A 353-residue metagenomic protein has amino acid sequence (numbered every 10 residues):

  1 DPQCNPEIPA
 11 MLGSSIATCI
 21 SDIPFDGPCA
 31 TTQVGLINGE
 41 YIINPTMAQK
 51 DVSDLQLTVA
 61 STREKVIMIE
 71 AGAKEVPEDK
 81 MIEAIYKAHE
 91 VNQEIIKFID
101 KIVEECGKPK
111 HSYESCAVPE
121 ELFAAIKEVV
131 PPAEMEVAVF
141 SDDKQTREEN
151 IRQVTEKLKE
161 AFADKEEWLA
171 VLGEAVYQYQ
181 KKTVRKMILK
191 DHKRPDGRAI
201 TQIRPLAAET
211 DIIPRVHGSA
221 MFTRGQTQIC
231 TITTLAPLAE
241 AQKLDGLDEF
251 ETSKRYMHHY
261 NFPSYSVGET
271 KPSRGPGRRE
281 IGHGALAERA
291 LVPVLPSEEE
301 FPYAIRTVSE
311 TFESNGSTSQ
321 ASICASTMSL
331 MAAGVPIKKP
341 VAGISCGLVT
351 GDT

Functional and structural regions predicted by a protein language model:
D1-C4, R63, E70, I212 (+1 more regions): Glycine-rich, flexible beta-strand/loop modules in the N-terminal catalytic cores of phosphate-handling
D1-E7, I16, S21-N44, Q226 (+6 more regions): Catalytic phosphate-handling regions of large nucleic-acid enzymes and associated NTPases
C4-I23, E209-T233, N315-I337: Conserved phosphate/anionic-ligand binding catalytic regions in large, soluble enzymes, centered on
P9-S21, A84, V91-I95, A175 (+5 more regions): Stable alpha-helical structural segments in soluble proteins, enriched in small hydrophobic residues
S21-V139, L330-T353: Mobile "lid/hinge" segments at catalytic clefts and subdomain interfaces of large enzymes
D26-P28, I95-Y113, Q145, K165-L172 (+3 more regions): Flexible, glycine/charged-enriched surface loops at secondary-structure junctions
S112-E251: Extended amphipathic alpha-helical scaffolds
R255, P272-P276, E280-E288, V292-T353: Conserved structured catalytic cores and adjacent interaction surfaces of nucleotide-binding/hydrolyzing enzymes
